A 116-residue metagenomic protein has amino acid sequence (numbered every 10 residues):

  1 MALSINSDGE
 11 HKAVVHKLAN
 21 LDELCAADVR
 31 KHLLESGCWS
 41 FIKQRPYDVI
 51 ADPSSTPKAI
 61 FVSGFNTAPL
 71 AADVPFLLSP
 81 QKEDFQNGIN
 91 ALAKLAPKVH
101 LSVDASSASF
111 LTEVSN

Functional and structural regions predicted by a protein language model:
A2-N116: Buried, small/hydrophobic-residue-enriched core segments of structured protein domains
